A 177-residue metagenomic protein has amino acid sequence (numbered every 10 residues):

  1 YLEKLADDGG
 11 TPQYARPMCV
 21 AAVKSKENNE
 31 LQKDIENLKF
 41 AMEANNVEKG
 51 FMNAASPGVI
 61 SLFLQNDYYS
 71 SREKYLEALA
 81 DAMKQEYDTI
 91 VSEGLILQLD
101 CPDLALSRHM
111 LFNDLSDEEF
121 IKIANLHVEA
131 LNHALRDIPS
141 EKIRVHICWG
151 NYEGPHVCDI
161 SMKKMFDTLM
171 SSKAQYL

Functional and structural regions predicted by a protein language model:
Y1-L177: Domain-level signal for soluble alpha/beta catalytic cores
